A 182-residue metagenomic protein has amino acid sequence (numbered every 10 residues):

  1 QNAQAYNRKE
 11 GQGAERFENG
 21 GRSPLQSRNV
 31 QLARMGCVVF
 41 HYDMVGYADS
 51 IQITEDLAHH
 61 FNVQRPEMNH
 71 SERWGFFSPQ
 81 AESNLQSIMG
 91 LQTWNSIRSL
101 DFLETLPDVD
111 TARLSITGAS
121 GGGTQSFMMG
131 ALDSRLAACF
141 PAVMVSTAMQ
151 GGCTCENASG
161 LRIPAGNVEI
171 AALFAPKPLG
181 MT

Functional and structural regions predicted by a protein language model:
Q1-I97, E104, V145-C155: Cap/lid segment of the alpha/beta-hydrolase catalytic domain
V30, F127-M128, A172: Alpha-helical segments flanking ligand/cofactor-binding loops in enzyme cores
I97-L100, A171: Generic structural signal for well-ordered alpha-helices, preferentially at hydrophobic/aromatic core positions
D108-S120: Alpha/beta-hydrolase fold nucleophile elbow
G118-G130: Glycine-rich nucleophile elbow surrounding the catalytic serine of serine-hydrolase chemistry
A131-A138: Conserved hydrolase catalytic core segment
A138, M149-T182: The feature captures the conserved acid-bearing segment of alpha/beta-hydrolase catalytic domains
P141-A142: A short, hydrophobic beta-strand element of the alpha/beta-hydrolase
